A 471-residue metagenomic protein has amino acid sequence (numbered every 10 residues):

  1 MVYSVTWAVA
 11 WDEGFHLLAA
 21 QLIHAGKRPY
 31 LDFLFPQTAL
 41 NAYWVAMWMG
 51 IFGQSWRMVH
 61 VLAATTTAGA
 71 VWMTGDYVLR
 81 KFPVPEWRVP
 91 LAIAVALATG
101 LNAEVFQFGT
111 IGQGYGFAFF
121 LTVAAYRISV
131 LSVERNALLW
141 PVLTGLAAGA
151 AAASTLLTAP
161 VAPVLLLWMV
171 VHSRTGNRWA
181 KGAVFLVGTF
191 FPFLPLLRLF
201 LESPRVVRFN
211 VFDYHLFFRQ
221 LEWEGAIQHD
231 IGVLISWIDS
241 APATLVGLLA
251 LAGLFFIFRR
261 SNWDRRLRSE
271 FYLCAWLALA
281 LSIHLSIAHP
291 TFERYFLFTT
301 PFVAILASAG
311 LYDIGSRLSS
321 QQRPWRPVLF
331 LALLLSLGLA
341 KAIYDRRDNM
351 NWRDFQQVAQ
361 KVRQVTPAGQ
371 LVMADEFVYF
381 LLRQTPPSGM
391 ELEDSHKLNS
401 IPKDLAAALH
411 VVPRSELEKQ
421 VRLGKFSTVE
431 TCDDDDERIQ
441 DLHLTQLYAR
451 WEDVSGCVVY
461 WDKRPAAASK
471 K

Functional and structural regions predicted by a protein language model:
Q37, L157-T158, P327-S469: Extracytoplasmic
V61-P85, L101, A124: Transmembrane-helix motifs of polytopic, lipid-linked glycan transferases
F82, E86, V123-L143, V170-G176 (+3 more regions): Membrane-interface transmembrane helices that cradle and orient dolichyl/undecaprenyl
V89-I93, I128-G149, R178-A180, V184 (+2 more regions): Short hydrophobic alpha-helices at membrane interfaces in multi-pass membrane enzymes
A96, L139-L156, A162-L167, V187-F191 (+1 more regions): Membrane-interface alpha helices of multi-pass inner-membrane proteins
Q107-F117, F292: Short acidic/glycine- and proline-prone juxtamembrane loop motifs at membrane-interface regions of multi-pass membrane
A118, P160, Y272, S282-S320: Hydrophobic/aromatic-rich transmembrane helices and adjacent perimembrane loops
G182-E222, A280, I287: Membrane-lumen/periplasm interface segments of specific transmembrane helices in polyprenyl phosphate-linked
